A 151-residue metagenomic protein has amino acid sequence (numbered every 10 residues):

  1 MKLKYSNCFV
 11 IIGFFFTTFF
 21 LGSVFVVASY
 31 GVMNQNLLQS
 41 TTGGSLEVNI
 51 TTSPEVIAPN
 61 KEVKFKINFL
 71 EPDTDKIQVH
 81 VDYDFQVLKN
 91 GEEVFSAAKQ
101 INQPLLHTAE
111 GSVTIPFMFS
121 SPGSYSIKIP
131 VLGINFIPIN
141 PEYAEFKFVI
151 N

Functional and structural regions predicted by a protein language model:
M1-V32, I67: Secretory targeting signatures
F25-N151: N-terminal soluble domains immediately following signal/targeting peptides that reside in extracytoplasmic
